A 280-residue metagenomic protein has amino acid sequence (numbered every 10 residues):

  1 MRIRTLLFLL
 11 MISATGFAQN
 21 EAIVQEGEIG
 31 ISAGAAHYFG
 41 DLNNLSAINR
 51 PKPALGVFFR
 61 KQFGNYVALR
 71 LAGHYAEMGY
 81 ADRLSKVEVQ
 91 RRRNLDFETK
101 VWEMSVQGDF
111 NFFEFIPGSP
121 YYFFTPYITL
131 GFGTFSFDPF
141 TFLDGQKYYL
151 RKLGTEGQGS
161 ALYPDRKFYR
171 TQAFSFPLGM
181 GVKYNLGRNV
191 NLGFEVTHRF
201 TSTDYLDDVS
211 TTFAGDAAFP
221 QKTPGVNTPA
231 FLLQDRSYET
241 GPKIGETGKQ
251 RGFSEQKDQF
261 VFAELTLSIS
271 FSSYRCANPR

Functional and structural regions predicted by a protein language model:
Q19-R60, P139, K257-E264, S268-Y274: Short glycine/proline- and aromatic-enriched beta-strand/turn motifs that initiate or cap beta-hairpins
I23-I29, N65-V67, W102, P120-P126 (+3 more regions): Outer-envelope beta-barrel architecture signal
I31-A35, V57-K61, V106-F112, L130-F132 (+3 more regions): Residues on the lipid-exposed face of transmembrane beta-strands in outer-membrane beta-barrel proteins
Y38-N44, G79-L84, P117, F137-F142 (+2 more regions): Outer-membrane beta-barrel proteins
F39-L45, V89-F97, F115, L162-F168 (+1 more regions): Extracellular loop and loop/strand-boundary signature of outer-membrane beta-barrel proteins
Y66-L69, I116, N189-L192, S273-A277: Repeated loop/turn-to-beta-strand initiation elements of outer-membrane beta-barrel proteins
V67, A72-K152: Gram-negative (and chloroplast) outer-membrane scaffold detector with strong preference for beta-barrel transmembrane
T134-Q256: Outer-membrane beta-barrel transmembrane domain signature
